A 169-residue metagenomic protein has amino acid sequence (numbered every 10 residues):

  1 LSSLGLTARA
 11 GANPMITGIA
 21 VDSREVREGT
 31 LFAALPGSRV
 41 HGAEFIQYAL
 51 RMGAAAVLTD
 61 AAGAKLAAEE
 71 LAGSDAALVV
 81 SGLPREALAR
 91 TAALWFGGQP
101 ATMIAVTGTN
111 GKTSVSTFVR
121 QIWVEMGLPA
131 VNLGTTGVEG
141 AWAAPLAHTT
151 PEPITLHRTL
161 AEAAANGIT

Functional and structural regions predicted by a protein language model:
L1-R90, L94: N-terminal leader/targeting and accessory segments in enzymes
A87-T169: Phosphate-binding loop of NTP-binding sites
